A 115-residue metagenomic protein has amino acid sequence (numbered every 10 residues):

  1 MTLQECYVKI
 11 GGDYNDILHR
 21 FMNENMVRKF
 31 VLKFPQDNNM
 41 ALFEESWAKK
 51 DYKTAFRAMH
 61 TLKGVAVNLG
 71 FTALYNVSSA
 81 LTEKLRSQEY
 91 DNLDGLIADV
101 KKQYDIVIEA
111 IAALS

Functional and structural regions predicted by a protein language model:
M1-R57, T61-S115: Two-component system phosphorelay core
